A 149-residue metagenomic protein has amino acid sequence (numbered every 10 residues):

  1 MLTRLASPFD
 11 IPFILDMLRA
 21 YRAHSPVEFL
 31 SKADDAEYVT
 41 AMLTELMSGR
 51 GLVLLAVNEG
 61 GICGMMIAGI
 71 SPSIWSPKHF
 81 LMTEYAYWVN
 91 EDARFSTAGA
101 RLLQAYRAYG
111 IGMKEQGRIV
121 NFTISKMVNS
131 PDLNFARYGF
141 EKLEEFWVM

Functional and structural regions predicted by a protein language model:
L2-D16: A short beta-loop-alpha structural element at the N-terminal edge of CoA-dependent acyl/N-acetyltransferase catalytic
R22-A41: Conserved GNAT-fold acetyl-CoA-binding loop/helix
M42-L55: A short helix-loop-beta-strand connector motif used in the catalytic cores of GNAT acetyltransferases and, in some
L55, G61-I70: Conserved beta-strand in the GNAT
S73-E84, K142: A conserved beta-turn-beta hairpin within the catalytic core of GNAT-like acetyltransferases that forms part
Y85-T97: A short, internal acetyl-CoA/4′-phosphopantetheine-binding micro-motif in the GNAT/acyltransferase core
F95-Y109: Conserved acetyl-CoA-binding loop-helix of GNAT-fold acetyltransferases
Y106, Q116, V120-L133: Conserved beta-strand-loop-alpha-helix junction that forms the acyl-donor binding cleft
